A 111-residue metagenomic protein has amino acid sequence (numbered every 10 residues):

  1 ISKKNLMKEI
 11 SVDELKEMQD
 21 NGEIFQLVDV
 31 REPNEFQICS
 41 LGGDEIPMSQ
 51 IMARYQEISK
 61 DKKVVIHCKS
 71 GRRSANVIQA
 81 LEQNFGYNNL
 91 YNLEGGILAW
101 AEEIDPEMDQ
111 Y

Functional and structural regions predicted by a protein language model:
S2-Q26, V30-K63, R72-Y111: Rhodanese-like catalytic fold shared by cysteine-dependent sulfurtransferases and DSP/PTP-type phosphatases
H67-C68: Short, surface-exposed ligand- or partner-binding patches at beta-edge/loop junctions that are enriched in aromatics
